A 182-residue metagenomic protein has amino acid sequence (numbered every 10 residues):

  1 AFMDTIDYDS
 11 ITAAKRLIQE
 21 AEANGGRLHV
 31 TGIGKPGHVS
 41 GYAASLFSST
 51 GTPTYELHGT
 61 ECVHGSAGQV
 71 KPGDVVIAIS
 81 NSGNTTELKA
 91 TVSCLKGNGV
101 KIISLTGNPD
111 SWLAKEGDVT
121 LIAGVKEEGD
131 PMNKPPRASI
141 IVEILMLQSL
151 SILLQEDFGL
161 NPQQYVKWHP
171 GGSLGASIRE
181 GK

Functional and structural regions predicted by a protein language model:
A1, H58, G65, L160-Q163 (+1 more regions): Residue-level signal for pocket-adjacent positions within structured domains
A1-N24: An N-terminal, well-structured beta->alpha segment
M3-I6, S10, K35, A138 (+2 more regions): Catalytic cores of large soluble enzymes that bind and process phosphate-bearing ligands
S10, A67, D74, V125 (+4 more regions): Solvent-exposed, flexible loop/coil residues
I18-A21, I77, G172, G181: Alpha-helix boundary/capping residues
Q19, G26-F158: Glycine-rich phosphate-binding loops that contact phosphosugars or nucleotide phosphates
W112-K115, G129-D130, Q155-K182: Internal, active-site/partner-interface "lid" segment
